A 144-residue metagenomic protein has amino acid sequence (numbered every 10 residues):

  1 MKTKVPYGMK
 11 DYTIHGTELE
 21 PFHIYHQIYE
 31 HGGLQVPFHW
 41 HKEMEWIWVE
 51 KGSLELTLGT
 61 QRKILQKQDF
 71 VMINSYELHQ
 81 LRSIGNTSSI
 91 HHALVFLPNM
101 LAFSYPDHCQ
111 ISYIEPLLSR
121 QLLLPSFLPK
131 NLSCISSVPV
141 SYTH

Functional and structural regions predicted by a protein language model:
M1-I64, Y76-E77, I111, L122: Generic protein-terminus/edge-of-domain signal
L34-W40, R82-I84, S104-P106: Short histidine-centered beta-strand/loop micro-motifs that create catalytic or ligand/metal-coordination sites
Q68-D69: Loop/turn positions that initiate beta-strands
Y76-N99, P106-C109: Ligand-binding loop in jelly-roll beta-barrel domains
H108-S136: Aromatic/histidine-rich interaction motifs
P139-V140: Acidic, proline/serine/threonine- and glycine-rich low-complexity intrinsically disordered segments
T143-H144: Conserved small/polar residues in nucleotide/adenosyl-binding loops
